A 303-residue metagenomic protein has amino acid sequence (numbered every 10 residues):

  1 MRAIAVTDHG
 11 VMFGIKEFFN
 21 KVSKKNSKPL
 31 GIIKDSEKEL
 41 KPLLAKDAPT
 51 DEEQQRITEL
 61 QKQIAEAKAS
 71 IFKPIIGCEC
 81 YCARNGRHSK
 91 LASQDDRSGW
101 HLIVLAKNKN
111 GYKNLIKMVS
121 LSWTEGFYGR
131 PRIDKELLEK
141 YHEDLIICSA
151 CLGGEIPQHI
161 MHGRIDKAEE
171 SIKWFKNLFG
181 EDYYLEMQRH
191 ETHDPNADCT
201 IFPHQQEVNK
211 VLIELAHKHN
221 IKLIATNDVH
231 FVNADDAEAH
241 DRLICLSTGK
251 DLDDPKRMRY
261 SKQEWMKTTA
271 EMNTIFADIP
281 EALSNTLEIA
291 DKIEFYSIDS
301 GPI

Functional and structural regions predicted by a protein language model:
M1-I303: Phosphodiester-processing cores and adjacent nucleic acid-binding clamps
